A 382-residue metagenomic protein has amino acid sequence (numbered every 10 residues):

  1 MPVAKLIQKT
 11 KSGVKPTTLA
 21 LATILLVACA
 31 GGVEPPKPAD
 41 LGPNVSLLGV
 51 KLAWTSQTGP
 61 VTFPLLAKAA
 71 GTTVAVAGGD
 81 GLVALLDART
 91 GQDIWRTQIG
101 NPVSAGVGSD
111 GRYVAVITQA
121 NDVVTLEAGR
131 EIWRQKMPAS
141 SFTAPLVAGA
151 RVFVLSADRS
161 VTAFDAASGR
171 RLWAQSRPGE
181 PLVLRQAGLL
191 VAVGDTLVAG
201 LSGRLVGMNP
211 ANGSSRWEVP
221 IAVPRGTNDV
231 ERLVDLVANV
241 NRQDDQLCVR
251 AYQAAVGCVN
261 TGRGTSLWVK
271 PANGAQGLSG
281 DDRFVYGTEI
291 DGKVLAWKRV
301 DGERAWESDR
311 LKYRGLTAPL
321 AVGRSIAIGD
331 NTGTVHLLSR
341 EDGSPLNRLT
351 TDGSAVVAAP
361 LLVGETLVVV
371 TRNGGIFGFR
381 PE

Functional and structural regions predicted by a protein language model:
L26-A28: C-terminal motif of bacterial Sec signal peptides marking the signal peptidase cleavage site
G32-K68, W95-G111, I132-A148, R171-G194 (+4 more regions): Extracytoplasmic beta-rich repeat domains
G78-G79, T118-Q119, S156-A157, G200-S202 (+4 more regions): Structural signature of WD-repeat beta-propellers
D87-T90, E127-R130, D165-S168, P210-N212 (+4 more regions): Short loop/turn segments that connect beta-strands within beta-propeller blades
T288-A296, E303-L337: Loop/turn-rich, solvent-exposed surfaces of beta-rich toroidal or solenoidal domains
T351-E382: Blade-level signature of beta-propeller repeat domains, shared across WD40, Kelch, NHL, RCC1 and BNR/Asp-box propellers
